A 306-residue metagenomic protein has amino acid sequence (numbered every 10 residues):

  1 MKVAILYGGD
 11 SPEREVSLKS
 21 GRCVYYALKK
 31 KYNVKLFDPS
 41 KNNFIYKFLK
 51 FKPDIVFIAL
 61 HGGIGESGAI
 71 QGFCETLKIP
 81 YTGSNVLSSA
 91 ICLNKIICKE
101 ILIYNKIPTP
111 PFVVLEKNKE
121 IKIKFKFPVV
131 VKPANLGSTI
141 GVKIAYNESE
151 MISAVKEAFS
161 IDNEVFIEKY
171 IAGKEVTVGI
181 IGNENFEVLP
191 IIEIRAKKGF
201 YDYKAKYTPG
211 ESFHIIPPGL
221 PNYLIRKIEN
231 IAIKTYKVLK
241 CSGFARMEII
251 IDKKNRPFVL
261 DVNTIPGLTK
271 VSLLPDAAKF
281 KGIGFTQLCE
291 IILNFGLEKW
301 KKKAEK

Functional and structural regions predicted by a protein language model:
M1-L93, I97, E116-K122, I291-K303: ATP-binding N-terminal substructure of ATP-dependent carboxylate-amine bond-forming enzymes
M1-Y7, V34, F48-K50, I91-G173: Active-site nucleotide/adenylate-binding loops and adjacent lid/helix of ATP-dependent enzymes
P53, E75, K99-I103, P128-V129 (+2 more regions): Short, hinge-like loop/turn segments at secondary-structure boundaries
T139, I194-K197, N263-A277: Glycine-rich phosphate/pyrophosphate-binding beta-alpha loops
Y146-N230, I251-F258: Phosphate-binding site of ATP-dependent enzymes
K169, I180, Y236-L268, A278: Conserved metal-phosphate-binding beta-hairpin within the catalytic cores of diverse ATP-dependent phosphoryl-transfer
E193-A245, D276-K306: Active-site "cap" helix and flanking loop/linker of ATP-utilizing ligase/carboxylase catalytic domains
